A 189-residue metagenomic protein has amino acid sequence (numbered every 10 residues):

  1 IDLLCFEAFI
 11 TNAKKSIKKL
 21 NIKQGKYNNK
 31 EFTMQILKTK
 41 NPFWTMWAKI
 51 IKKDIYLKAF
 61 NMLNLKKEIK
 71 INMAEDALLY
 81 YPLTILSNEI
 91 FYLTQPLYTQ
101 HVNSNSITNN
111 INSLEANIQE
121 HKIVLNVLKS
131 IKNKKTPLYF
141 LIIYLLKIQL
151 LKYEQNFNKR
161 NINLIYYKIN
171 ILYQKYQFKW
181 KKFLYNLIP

Functional and structural regions predicted by a protein language model:
I1-L20: Conserved donor NDP-sugar-binding/catalytic core segment of glycosyltransferases
Y27-N112: Conserved nucleotide-sugar donor-binding catalytic segment
A74, L114-K122: Non-membrane alpha-helical structural segments and their capping/turn regions in soluble enzymes
E75-D76, L138-I142: Short, conserved alpha-helical segments within structured domains
A77-Y80, H121, L146: Hydrophobic alpha-helical core bundles mediating ligand binding, dimerization, or RNAP-core interactions
E120-Y139: C-terminal, non-catalytic tails of nucleotide-sugar-dependent glycosyltransferases
F140-L151: Amphipathic alpha-helical repeat scaffolds of TPR domains
L150-P189: Membrane-interface aromatic/basic loop that binds lipid-linked glycans or pyrophosphate carriers, typified by
